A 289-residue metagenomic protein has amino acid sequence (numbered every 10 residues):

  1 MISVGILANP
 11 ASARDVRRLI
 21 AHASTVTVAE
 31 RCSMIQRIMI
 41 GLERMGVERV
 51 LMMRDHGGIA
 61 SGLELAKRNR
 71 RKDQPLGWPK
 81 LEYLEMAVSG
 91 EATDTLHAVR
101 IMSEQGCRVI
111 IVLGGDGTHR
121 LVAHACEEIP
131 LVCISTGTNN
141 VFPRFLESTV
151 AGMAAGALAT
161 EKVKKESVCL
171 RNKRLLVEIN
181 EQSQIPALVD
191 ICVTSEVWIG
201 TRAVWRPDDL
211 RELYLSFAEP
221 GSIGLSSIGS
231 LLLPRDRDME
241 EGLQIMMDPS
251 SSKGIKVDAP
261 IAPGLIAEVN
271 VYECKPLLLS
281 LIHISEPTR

Functional and structural regions predicted by a protein language model:
M1-V109, H124: ATP/NTP phosphate-donor binding region
G5-A8, M53, V112-G114, C133-S135 (+1 more regions): Short beta-strand segments
I20-T25, E127, C133, M153 (+2 more regions): Catalytic, metal-anchored helix/loop core of enzyme active sites in primary metabolism
R44, M102-Q105, A123-C126, E166-L170 (+1 more regions): Solvent-exposed alpha-helices and their adjacent loops that cap or buttress functional pockets in soluble metabolic
V112-L113, L121-S148: Short, acidic/small-residue loops that bind anionic groups at enzyme active sites
V141-L175: Short, glycine-/small-residue-rich phosphate/pyrophosphate-handling segment
V163-S280: ATP/pyrophosphate-binding catalytic subdomain of soluble kinases
I282-T288: Residue-level detector of conserved catalytic or cofactor/ligand-binding positions in enzyme active sites
